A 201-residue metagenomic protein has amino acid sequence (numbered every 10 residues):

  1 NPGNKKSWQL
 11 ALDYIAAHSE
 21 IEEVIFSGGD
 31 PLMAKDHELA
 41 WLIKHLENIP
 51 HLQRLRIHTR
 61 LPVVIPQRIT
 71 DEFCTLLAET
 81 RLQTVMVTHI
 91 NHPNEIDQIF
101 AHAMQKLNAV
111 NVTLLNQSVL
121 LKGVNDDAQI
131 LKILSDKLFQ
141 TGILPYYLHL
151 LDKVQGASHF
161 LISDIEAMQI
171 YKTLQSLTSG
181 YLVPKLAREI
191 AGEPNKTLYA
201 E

Functional and structural regions predicted by a protein language model:
N1-P2: Iron-sulfur (Fe-S) cluster-binding segments and ferredoxin-like electron-carrier domains, especially [2Fe-2S]
S7-E23, L32-T178: Conserved AdoMet/S-adenosylmethionine-binding subsite of the radical SAM
P31-L32, P62, G192-T197: Short, internal active-site loops enriched in acidic
M168-E201: C-terminal accessory regions of radical SAM enzymes
